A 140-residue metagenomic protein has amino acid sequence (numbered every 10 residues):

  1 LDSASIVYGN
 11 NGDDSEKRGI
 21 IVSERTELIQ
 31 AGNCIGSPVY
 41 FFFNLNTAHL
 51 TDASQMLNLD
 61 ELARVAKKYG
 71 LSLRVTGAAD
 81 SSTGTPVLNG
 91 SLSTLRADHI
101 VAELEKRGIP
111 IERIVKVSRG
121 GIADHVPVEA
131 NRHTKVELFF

Functional and structural regions predicted by a protein language model:
L1-L73, A130, F139-F140: Periplasmic peptidoglycan-binding/tethering modules of Gram-negative envelope proteins
A53, A78-F140: Periplasmic OmpA-like peptidoglycan-binding domain that tethers envelope proteins to the cell wall
